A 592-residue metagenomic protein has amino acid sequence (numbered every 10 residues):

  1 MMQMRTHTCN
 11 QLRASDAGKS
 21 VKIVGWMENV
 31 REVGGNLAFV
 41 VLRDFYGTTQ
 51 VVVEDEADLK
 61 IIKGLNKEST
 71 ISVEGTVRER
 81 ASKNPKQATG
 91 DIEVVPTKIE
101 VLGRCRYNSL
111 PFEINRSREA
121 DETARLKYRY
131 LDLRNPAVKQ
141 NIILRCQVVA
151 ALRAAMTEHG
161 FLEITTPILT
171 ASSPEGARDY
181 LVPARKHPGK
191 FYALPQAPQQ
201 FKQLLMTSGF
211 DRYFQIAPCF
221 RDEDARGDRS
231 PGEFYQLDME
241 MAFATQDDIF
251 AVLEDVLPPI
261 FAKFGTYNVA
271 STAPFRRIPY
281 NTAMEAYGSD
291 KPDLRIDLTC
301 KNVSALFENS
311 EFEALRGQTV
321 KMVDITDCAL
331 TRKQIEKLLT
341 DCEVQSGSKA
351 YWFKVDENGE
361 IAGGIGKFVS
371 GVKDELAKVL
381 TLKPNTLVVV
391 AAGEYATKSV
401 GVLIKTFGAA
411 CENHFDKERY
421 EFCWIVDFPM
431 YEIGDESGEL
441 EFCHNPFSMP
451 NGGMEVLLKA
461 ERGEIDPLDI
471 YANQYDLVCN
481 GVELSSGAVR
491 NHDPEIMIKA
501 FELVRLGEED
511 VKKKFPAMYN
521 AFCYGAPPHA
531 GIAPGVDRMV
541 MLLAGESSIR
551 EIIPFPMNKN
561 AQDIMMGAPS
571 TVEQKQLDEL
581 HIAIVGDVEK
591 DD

Functional and structural regions predicted by a protein language model:
M1-D592: Class II aminoacyl-tRNA synthetase catalytic cores and aaRS-like
